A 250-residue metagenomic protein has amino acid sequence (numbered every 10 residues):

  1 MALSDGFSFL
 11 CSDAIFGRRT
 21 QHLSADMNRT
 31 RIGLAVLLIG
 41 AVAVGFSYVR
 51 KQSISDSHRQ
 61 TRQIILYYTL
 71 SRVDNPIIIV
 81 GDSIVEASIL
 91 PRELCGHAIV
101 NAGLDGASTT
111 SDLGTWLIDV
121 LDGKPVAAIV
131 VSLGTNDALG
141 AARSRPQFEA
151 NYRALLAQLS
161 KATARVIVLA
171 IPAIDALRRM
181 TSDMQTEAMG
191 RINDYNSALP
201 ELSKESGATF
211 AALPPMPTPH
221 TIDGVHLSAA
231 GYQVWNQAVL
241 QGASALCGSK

Functional and structural regions predicted by a protein language model:
A2-V80, V85-L90, D122-K124, K204 (+2 more regions): N-terminal secretory targeting modules
R31, E93-L94, A98, G114-K250: Alpha-helical cap/lid subdomain in secreted, periplasmic, or secretory-pathway luminal O-acyl-processing enzymes
Q63, T109-L117: N-terminal post-signal-peptidase region of extra-cytosolic proteins
I78-V80, V100, I129: Conserved beta-strand elements of the Class I
D82, A102, H220: Flexible, active-site-adjacent loop/turn segments at secondary-structure boundaries
S83, L104, T135: Active-site metal-binding loops of divalent metal-dependent hydrolases
A87-S88, S108-T110, D137-G140: Short active-site-adjacent helix-start/loop capping segments
A98-S111: A short beta-strand-loop structural module common to alpha/beta enzyme folds
